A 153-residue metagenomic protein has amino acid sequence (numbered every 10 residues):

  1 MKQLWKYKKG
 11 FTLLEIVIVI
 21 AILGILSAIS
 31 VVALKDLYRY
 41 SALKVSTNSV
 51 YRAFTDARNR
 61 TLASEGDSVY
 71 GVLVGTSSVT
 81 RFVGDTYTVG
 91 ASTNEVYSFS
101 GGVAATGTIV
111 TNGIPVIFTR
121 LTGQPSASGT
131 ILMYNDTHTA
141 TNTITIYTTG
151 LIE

Functional and structural regions predicted by a protein language model:
M1-F11, T145, E153: N-terminal leader/signal peptides at the extreme start of proteins
K8-L14, I18-N59, S64: Aliphatic-rich helix starts adjacent to a transmembrane/signal segment
K9, L23, Y70, T122 (+1 more regions): Short glycine-rich loop/turn motifs that provide flexible caps or phosphate-binding loops at active sites
K9, N112, S126-A127: Residue-level preference for short coil/turn positions at secondary-structure junctions
R52, G66, I114, A140-I144 (+1 more regions): Terminal alpha-helical segments
N59-Y70, T108, M133-D136: Short, solvent-exposed secondary-structure boundary motifs
S68-I117, N142-T143: Type IV pilin-like appendage domain
T122, S126-T130, Y134-E153: Low-complexity, S/T/G/P-rich flexible repeat/linker segments used as non-globular hinges and stalks within
